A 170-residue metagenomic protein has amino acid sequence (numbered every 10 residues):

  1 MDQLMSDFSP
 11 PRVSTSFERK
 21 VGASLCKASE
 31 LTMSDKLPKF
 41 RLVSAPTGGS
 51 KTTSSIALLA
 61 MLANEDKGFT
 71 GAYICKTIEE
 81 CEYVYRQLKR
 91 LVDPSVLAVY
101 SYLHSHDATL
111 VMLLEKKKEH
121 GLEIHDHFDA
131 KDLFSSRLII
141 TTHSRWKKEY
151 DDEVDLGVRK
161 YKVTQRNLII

Functional and structural regions predicted by a protein language model:
M1-D35: Pre-P-loop entry segment of helicase/translocase ATPase cores
K36-L58: Walker A/P-loop
T52-S54, M61, G68-D107, S144-R145: Conserved Walker A/P-loop ATP-binding site and its immediately adjacent core in helicase/helicase-like ATPase domains
M61-L62, I170: Hydrophobic transmembrane helix bundles of membrane-integrated enzymes that assemble and modify cell-envelope
N64-D66, A130-L133, K160-V163: Conserved catalytic network of the ASCE P-loop NTPase/AAA+ motor domain
T70, S135-I139, R166-L168: Loop/turn-to-beta-strand initiation segments
V92-Y150: Inter-Walker segment of RecA-like/P-loop motor cores
S144-R145, D155-I170: SF2 helicase catalytic motif II
